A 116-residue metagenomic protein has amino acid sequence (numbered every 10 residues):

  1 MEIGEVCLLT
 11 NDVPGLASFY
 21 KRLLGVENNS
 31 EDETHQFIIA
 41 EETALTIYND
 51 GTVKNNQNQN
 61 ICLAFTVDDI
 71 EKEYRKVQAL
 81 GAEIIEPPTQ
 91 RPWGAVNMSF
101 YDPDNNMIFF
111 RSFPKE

Functional and structural regions predicted by a protein language model:
M1-A17, A44, I61-L63, P114-E116: N-terminal beta-strand motif that seeds the catalytic metal site of vicinal oxygen chelate
M1-E2, N55-N60, R91-P92: Short glycine-enriched loop/turn motifs at secondary-structure junctions
V6-L9, S30, N49, P92 (+2 more regions): Short beta->alpha transition motifs characteristic of CBS
V13, L63-M107: Vicinal oxygen chelate
Y20: Terminal peptide-recognition signature
L24-E31, I84-P87: Short secondary-structure junctions
E27-Q59, M107-S112: Conserved short beta-strand elements that form part of the metal-binding/catalytic scaffold of enzyme active sites
